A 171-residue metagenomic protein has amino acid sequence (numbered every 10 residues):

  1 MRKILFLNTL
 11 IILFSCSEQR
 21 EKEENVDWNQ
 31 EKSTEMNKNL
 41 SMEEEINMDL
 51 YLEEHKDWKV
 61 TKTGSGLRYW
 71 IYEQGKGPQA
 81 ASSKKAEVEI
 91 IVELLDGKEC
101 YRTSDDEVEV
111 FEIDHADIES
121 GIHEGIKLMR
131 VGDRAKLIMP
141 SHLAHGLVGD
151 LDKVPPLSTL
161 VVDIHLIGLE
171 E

Functional and structural regions predicted by a protein language model:
M1-F14: Sec-dependent bacterial lipoprotein signal peptides
C16-E171: Cross-family detector of peptidyl-prolyl cis-trans isomerase
